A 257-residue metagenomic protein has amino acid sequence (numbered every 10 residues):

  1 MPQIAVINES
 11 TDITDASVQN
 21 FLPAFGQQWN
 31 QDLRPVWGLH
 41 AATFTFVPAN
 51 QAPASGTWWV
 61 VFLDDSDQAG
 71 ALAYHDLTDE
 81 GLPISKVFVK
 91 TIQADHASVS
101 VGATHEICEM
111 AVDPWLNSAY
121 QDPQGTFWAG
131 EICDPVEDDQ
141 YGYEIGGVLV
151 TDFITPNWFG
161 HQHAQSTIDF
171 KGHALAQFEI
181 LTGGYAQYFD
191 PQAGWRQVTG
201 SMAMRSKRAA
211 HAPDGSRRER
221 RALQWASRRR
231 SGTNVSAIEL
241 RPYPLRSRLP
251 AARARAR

Functional and structural regions predicted by a protein language model:
M1-V18: Fold-level signature of zinc-dependent metallopeptidase catalytic domains
E9-S10, V61-S66, F88-K90, T104 (+1 more regions): Active-site-proximal beta-strand/loop segments in catalytic clefts of secreted hydrolases
T14-T45: Zn2+-dependent metallopeptidase catalytic core
W29, L33, I107-V112: Long, contiguous hydrophobic alpha-helical segments, chiefly transmembrane helices and signal peptides
R34-A52, N117, Q121, G125: Short glycine-rich, low-complexity/disordered patches
T43-A71: Short, well-ordered secondary-structure micro-motifs within conserved domains or adaptor modules
S66-G70, Y74-P83, V87-A97, P114-R257: Metalloprotease/metallohydrolase-associated module, dominated by Zn2+-dependent proteases
D95-C108: Short alpha-helix carrying the canonical HExxH Zn2+-binding catalytic motif
